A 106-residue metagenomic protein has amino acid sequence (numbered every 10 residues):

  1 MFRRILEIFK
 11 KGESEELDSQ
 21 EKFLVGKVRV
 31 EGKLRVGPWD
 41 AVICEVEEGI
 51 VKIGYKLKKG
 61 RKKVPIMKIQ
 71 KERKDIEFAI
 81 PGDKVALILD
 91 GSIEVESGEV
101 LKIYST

Functional and structural regions predicted by a protein language model:
F2-I50, K56-T106: Beta-strand/loop-dominated core regions that host nucleotide or nucleotide-derived cofactor-binding catalytic loops
